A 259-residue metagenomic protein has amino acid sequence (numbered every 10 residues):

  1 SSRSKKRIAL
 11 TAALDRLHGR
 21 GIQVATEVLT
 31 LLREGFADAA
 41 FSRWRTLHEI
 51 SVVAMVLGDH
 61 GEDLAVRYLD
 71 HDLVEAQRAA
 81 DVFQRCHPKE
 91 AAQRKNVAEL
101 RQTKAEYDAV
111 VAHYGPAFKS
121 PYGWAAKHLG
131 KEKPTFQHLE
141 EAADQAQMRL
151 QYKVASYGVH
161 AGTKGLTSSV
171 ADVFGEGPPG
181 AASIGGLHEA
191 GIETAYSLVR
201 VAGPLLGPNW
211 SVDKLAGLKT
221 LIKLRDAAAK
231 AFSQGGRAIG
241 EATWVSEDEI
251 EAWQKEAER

Functional and structural regions predicted by a protein language model:
S1-I22: N-terminal, Lys/Arg-enriched amphipathic/low-complexity engagement segments that precede the first folded domain
S1-K6, L73-R259: Secondary-shell segments that build the walls of catalytic and ion/ligand-binding clefts
L10, R33-A40, L64, D144 (+1 more regions): Residue-level recognition of alpha-helical structural elements
D15-H18, A37-F41, G185, E189: Short, conserved micro-motifs enriched in small and acidic residues
L17-E27, R43-T46, I50, Q151 (+2 more regions): Amphipathic, well-ordered alpha-helical segments in soluble domains
I22, F41, R94-V97: Short, amphipathic alpha-helical segments
E27, R33-D81: Long, hydrophobic, well-ordered secondary-structure blocks that form the structural core and pocket-lining surfaces
